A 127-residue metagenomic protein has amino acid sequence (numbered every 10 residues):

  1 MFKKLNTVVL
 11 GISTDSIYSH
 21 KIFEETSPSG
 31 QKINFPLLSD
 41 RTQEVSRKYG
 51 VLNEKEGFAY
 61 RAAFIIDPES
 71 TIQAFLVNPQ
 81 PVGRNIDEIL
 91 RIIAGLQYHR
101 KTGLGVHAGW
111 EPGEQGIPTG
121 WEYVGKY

Functional and structural regions predicted by a protein language model:
M1-Y127: Chalcogenol-based redox active-site neighborhoods
